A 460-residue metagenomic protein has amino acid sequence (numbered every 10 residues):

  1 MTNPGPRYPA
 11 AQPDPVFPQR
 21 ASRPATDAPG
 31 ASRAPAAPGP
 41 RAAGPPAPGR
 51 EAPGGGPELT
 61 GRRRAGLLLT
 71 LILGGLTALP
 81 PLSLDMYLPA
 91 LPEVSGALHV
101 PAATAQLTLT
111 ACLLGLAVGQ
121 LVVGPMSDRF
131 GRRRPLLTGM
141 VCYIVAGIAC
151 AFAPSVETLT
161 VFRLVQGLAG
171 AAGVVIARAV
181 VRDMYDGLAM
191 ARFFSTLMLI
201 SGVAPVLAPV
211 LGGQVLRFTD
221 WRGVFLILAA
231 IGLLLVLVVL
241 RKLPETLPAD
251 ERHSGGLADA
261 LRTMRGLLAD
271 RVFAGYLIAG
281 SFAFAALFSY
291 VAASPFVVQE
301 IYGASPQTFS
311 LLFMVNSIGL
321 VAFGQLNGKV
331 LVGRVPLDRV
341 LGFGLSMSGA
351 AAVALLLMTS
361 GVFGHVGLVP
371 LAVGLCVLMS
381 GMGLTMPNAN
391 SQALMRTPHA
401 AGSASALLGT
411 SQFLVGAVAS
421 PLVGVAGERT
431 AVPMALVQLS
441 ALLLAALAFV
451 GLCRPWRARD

Functional and structural regions predicted by a protein language model:
G54-R62, P244-L277: Juxtamembrane intracellular "pre-TM" segments in multi-pass secondary transporters
A97-H99, G131, F152-T158, A169 (+2 more regions): Helix-breaking motifs and short loop linkers at transmembrane-helix boundaries and internal kinks in secondary membrane
V118-E157: Conserved MFS/SLC helix-loop-helix module at the cytosolic interface between two early adjacent transmembrane helices
Q120-G131, F323-D338: Helix-to-loop junctions at the C-terminal end of transmembrane segments in multipass secondary transporters
R134-A149, R339-L355: Structural signature of the two symmetry-related core transmembrane helices
C142-A149, E157-V165, V369-L375: Paired small-residue
P154, T158, G187, S195-R241: Helix-loop-helix hairpin linking two adjacent transmembrane segments in secondary transporters
F162-S201: Cytoplasmic helix-loop-helix junction between adjacent transmembrane helices in 12-TM secondary transporters
